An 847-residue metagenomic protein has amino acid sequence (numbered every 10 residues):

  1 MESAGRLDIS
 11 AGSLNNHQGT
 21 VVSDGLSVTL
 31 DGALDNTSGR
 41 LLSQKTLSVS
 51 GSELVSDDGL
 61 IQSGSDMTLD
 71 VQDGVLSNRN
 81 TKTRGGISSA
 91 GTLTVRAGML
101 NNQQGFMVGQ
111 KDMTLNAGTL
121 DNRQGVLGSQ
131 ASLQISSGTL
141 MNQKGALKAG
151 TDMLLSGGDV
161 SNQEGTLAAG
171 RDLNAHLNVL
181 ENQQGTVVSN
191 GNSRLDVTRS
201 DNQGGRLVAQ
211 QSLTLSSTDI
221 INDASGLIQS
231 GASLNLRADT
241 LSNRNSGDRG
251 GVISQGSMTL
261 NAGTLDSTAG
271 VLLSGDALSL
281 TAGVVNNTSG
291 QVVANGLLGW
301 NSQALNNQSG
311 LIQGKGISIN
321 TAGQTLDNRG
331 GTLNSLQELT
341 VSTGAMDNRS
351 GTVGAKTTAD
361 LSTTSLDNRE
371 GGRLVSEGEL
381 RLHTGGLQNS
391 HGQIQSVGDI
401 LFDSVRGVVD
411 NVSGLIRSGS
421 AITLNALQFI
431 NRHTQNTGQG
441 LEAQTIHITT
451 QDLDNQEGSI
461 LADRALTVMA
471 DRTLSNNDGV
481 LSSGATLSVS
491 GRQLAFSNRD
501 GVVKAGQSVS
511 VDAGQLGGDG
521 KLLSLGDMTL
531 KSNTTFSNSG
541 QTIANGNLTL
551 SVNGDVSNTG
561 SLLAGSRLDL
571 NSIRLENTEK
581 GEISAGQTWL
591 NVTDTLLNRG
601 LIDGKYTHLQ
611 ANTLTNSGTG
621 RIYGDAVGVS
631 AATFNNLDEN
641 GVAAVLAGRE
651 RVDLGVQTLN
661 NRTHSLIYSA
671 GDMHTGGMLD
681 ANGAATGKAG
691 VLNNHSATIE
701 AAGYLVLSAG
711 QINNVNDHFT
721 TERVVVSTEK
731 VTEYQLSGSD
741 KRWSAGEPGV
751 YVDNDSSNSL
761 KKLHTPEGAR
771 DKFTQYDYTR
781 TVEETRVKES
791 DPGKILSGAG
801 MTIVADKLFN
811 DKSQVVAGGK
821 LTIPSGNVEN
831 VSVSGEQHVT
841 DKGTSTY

Functional and structural regions predicted by a protein language model:
M1-Y847: Binding/recognition "hotspot" determinant
